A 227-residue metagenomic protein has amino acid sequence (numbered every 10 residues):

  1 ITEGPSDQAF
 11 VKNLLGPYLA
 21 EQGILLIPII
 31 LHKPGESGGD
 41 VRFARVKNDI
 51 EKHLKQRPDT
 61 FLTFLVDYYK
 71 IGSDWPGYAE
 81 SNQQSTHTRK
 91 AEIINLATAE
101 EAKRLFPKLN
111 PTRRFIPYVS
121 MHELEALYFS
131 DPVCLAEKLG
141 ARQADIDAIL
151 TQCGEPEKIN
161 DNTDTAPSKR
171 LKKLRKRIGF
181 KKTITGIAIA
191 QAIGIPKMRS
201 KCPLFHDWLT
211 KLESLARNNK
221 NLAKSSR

Functional and structural regions predicted by a protein language model:
I1-A9: Catalytic nucleophile-elbow at a beta strand-turn-alpha helix junction centered on a G-D-S/GDSL motif, marking
G4, G38-G39, G186: Glycine-centered flexibility motif
Q8-K33, K47-R227: C-terminal accessory helical subdomains adjacent to catalytic cores in phosphodiester- and nucleotide-handling enzymes
K33-R45: N-terminal beta-loop-helix "entrance" segment that forms/cooperates in small-molecule cofactor or anionic ligand
